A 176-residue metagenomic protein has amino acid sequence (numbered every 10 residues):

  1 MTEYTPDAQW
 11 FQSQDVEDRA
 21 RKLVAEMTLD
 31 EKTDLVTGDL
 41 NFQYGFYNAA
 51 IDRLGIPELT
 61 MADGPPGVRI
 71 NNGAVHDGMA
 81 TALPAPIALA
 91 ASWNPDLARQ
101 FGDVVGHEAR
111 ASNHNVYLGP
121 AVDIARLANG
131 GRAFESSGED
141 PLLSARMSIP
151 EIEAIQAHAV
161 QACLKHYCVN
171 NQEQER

Functional and structural regions predicted by a protein language model:
M1-R176: Glycoside hydrolase catalytic-domain context in secreted enzymes
